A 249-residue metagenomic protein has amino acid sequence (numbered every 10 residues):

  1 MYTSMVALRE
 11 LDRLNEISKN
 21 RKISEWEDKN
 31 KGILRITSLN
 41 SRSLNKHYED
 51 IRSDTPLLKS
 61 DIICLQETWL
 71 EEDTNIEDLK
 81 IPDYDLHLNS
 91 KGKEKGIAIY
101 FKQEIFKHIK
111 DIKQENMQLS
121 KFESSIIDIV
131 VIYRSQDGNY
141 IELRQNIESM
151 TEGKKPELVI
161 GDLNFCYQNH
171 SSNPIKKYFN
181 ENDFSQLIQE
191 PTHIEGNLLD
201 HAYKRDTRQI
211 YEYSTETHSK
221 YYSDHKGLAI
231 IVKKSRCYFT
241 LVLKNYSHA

Functional and structural regions predicted by a protein language model:
M1, V6-N15, C166, F179-E181 (+1 more regions): Surface polyanion/phosphate-binding segment centered on an Asp-His-Pro turn
M1-E157, N164-H170, P174-E195: Short phosphate/oxyanion-binding micro-motifs
L39, G161, L199, T217-H218 (+1 more regions): Single, functionally critical "micro-switch" positions that shape active/binding sites and transmembrane helices
N89, K204-R205: Alpha-helix boundary/capping detector
G96, Q118-S120, L199, E216-T217 (+1 more regions): Residue-level marker for the onset of beta-strands and adjacent loop->beta junctions in well-ordered domains
I99-F101, K121-E123, A202-K204, A229-K233: Short, well-ordered beta-strand micro-motif
H193-K204: Surface-exposed, charged/polar loop-rich segments that form substrate/cofactor-binding or regulatory interfaces
